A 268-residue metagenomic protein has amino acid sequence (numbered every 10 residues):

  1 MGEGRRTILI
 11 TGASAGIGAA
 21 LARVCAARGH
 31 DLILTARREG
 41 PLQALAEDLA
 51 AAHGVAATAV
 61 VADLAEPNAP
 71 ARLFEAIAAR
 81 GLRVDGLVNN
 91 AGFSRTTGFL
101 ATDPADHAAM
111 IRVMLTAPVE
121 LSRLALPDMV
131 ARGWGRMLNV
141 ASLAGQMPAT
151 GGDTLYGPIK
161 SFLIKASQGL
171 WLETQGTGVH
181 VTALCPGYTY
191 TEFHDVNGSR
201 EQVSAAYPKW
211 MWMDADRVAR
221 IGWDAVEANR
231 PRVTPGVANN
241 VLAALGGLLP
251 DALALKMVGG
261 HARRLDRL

Functional and structural regions predicted by a protein language model:
S14-A15: Conserved glycine-rich cofactor-binding loop
R28-L45: Conserved glycine-rich Rossmann-like NAD(P)H-binding loop of the short-chain dehydrogenase/reductase
N90-R95: Conserved NAD(P)H cofactor-binding loop of Rossmann-fold oxidoreductase domains
G98-L100, D106-I111: Substrate-binding pocket helix/loop in short-chain dehydrogenase/reductase
S122, P158-I159: Active-site helix of classical SDR
S142: Residue(s) in the substrate-gating loop at a strand-loop-helix junction that position the organic substrate next
A183, A205-V241: C-terminal helical subdomain
